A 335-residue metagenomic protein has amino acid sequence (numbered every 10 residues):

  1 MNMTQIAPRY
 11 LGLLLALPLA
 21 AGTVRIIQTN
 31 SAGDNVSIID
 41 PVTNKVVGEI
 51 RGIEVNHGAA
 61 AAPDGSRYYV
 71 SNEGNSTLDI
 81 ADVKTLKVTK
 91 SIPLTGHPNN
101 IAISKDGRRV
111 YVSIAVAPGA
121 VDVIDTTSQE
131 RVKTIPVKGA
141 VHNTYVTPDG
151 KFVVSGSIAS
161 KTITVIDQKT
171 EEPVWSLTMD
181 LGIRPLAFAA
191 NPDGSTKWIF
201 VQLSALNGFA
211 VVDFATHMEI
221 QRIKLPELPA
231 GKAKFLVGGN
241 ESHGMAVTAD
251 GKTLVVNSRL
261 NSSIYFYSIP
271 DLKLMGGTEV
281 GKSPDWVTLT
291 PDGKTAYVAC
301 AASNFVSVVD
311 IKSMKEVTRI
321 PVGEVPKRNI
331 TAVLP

Functional and structural regions predicted by a protein language model:
M1-G12: Bacterial N-terminal signal peptides that target proteins for export
L11-L19: Leucine-biased recognition of intrinsically disordered, low-complexity hydrophobic segments
P18-P335: Predominantly soluble domains enriched in secretory-pathway, periplasmic, or organellar proteins
